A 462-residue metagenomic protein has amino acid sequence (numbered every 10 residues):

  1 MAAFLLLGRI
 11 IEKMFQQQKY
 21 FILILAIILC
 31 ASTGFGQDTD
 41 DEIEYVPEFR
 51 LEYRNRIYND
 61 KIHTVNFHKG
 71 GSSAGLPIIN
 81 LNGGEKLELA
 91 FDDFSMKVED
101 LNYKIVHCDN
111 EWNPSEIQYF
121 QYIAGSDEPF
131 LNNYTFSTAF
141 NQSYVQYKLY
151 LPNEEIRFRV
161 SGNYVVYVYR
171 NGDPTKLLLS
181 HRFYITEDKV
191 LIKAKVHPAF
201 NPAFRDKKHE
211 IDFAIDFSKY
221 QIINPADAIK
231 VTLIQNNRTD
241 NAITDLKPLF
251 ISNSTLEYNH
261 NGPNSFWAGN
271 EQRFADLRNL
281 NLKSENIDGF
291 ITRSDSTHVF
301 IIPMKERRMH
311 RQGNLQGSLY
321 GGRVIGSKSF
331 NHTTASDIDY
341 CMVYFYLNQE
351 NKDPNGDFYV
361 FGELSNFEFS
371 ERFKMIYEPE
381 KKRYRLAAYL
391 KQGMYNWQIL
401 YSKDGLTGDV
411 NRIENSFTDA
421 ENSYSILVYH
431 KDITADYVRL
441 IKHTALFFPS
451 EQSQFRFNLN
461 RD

Functional and structural regions predicted by a protein language model:
M1-D40: Bacterial Sec-dependent N-terminal signal peptides
Q37-N80, D188-P202, S318-H332: Short, compositionally biased P/S/T/A/G/V-rich stretches that sit at domain boundaries
D40-E48, I185-D206, D419-K442: Low-complexity, Pro/Ser/Thr- and charge-rich linker/hinge segments at domain boundaries
D60-H107, F204-I215, T333-F345: Contiguous beta-strand segments within globular domains
A124-K148, T239-L246, Y344-Q392, D404-D432: Aromatic-rich carbohydrate-binding modules that target alpha-glucans
A139-L151, S252-F274, E380-L386: Aromatic sugar-binding surface patches on proteins that engage polysaccharides or sugar-phosphate polymers
R170-K176, N281-S284, K403-S416: Short acidic/polar inter-strand loop motif in beta-rich domains
M304-P354, L446-P449: Basic K/R-rich, polyanion-interacting modules in nucleoproteins and related proteins
